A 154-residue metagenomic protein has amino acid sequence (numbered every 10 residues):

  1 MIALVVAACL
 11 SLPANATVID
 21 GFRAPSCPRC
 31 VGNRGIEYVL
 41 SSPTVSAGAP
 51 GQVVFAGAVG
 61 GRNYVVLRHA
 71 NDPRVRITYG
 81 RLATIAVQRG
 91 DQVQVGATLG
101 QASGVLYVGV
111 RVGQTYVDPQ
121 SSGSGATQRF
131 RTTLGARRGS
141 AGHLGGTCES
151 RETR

Functional and structural regions predicted by a protein language model:
M1-A8: Secretory targeting and sorting signals
A8-L12, S26-A58: Short, glycine/small-residue-enriched coil/turn segments at secondary-structure junctions
A8-P13, T17, V31, I36-V39 (+2 more regions): Acidic, glycine-rich catalytic/binding loops that coordinate metals and/or anionic ligands
A16-A24, P28: Extracytoplasmic/periplasm-facing segments of secreted or lipoprotein envelope proteins
R23, A58, A70-D72, G113-T115 (+1 more regions): Solvent-exposed coil/turn segments that connect beta secondary-structure elements in extracytoplasmic/periplasmic
T44-V54, A86-A102: Short, well-structured beta-strand-loop connectors
G48-A83, G104-V110: Zn2+-dependent peptidoglycan hydrolase active-site motif and core
